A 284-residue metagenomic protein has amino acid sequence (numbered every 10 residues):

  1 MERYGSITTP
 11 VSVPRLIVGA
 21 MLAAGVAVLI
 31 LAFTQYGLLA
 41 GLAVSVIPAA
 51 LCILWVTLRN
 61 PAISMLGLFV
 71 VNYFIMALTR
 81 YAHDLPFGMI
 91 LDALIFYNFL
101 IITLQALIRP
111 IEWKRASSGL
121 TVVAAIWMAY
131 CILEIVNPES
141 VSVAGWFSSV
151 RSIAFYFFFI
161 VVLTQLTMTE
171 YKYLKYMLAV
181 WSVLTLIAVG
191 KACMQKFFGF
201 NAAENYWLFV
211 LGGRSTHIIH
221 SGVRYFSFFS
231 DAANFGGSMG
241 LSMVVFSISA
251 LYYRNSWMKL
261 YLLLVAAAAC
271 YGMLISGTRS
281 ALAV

Functional and structural regions predicted by a protein language model:
M1-L133, K172-K175, A179, Y252-M258: Transmembrane signal-anchor hairpin modules in multi-pass inner-membrane enzymes, especially those that act on
E2-S6, P14-R15, A23-G25, A49-C52 (+3 more regions): Alpha-helical transmembrane segments of multi-pass inner-membrane proteins
V11, I111, R115, S140-S149 (+3 more regions): Membrane-helix interfacial "entry" motifs
Q35-Y36, Y81-L85, E139-F147, L274-I275: Membrane-interface helix caps and helix-loop-helix hairpins in membrane proteins
A43-A50, N72, I90-F99, S148-V161 (+2 more regions): Hydrophobic core segments of transmembrane alpha-helices in multi-pass, intramembrane catalytic enzymes
V56, N60, L163-T169, A192 (+1 more regions): Transmembrane alpha-helical segments of multipass membrane enzymes and assembly factors that act on membrane-embedded
S64-L68, A144-F147, K175, R279-V284: Hydrophobic alpha-helical membrane segments of integral membrane proteins
I90-I95, G119-A129, V143-L166, A179-V180 (+1 more regions): Aromatic-anchored transmembrane helix interface
